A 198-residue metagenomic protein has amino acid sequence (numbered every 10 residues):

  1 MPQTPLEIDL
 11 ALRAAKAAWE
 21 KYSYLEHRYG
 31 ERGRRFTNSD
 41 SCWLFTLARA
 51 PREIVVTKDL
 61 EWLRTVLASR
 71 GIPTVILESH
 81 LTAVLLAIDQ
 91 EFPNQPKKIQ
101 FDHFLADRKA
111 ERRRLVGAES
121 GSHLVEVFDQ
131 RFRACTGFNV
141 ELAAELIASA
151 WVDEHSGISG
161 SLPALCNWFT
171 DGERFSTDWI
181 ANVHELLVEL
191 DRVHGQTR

Functional and structural regions predicted by a protein language model:
M1-R198: Core of compact, soluble alpha-helical bundle domains
